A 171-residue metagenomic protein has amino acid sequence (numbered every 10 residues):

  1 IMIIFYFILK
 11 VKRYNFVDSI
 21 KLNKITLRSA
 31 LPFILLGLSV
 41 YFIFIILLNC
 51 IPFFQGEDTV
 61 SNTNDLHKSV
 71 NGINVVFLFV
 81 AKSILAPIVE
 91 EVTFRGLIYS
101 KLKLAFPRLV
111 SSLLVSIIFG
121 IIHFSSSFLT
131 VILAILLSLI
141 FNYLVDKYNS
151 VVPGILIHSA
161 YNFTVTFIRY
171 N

Functional and structural regions predicted by a protein language model:
I1-Y14: Alpha-helical transmembrane segments in multi-pass membrane proteins
I4, I43, L47, L85 (+3 more regions): Hydrophobic/aromatic residues in alpha-helical transmembrane segments
F16-A86, L104: Juxtamembrane helix-loop-helix connectors linking adjacent transmembrane helices in multi-pass membrane enzymes
L27, L31-P32, I73-F77, A81 (+6 more regions): Alpha-helical membrane-protein architecture signal
V40-I45, F124, T166-N171: Hydrophobic alpha-helical transmembrane segments in multi-pass integral membrane proteins
V89-L114, Y143-S150: Membrane-interface helix/loop boundary segments of multi-pass membrane proteins
S112-S116, F128-N171: Functionally important transmembrane alpha-helices
I121-L129: Membrane-interface helix caps and helix-loop-helix hairpins in membrane proteins
